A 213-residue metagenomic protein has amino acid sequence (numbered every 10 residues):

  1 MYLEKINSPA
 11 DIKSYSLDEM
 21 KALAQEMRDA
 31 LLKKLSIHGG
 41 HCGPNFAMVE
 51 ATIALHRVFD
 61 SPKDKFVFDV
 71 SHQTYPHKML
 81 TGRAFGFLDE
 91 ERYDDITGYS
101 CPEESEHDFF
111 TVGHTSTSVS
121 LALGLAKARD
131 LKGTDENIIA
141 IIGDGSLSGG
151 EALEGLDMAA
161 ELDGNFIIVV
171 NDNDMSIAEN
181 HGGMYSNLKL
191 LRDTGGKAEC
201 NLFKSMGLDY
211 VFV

Functional and structural regions predicted by a protein language model:
M1-K34, F203: Cofactor-/ligand-binding subdomain signature composed of acidic, glycine-rich, tryptophan-containing flexible loops
S8-K13, L32-G40, E104-F110, L208-V211: Glycine- and acidic
M27-L31, L35, L55-K63, A84 (+5 more regions): Structural signal for hydrophobic packing residues in well-ordered secondary-structure cores of soluble enzyme domains
R28-L31, G43-M48, F203-V213: Cofactor-pocket helix-loop regions in the catalytic cores of large enzyme subunits
H41-L162: Cofactor-binding active-site loop characterized by glycine-rich and histidine/acidic residues
D69, I139-I142, I167-N171, A178 (+1 more regions): Generic beta-strand/beta-sheet core signal
S146, M158-V170, D174-N180: Hydrophobic or amphipathic alpha-helical targeting/insertion segments
N173-V213: Long, well-ordered, tryptophan-enriched scaffold segments
